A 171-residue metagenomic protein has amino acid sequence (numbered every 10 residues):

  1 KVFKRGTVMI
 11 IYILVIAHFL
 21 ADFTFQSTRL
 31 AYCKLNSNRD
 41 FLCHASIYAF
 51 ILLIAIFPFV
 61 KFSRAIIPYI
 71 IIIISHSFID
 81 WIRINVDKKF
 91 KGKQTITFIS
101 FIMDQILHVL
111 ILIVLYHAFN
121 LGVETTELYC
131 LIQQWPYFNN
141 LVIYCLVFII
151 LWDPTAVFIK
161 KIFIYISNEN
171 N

Functional and structural regions predicted by a protein language model:
K1-V8: Short, Lys/Arg-enriched N-terminal segments with co-localized hydrophobic residues within the first ~10-30 amino acids
V8-A17, I66-I74: Structural signature of hydrophobic alpha-helical transmembrane segments
F23-A45, W81-H117, Q134-N171: Interhelical loop and helix-boundary elements at the membrane-water interface of polytopic inner-membrane proteins
D40-V60: Generic amphipathic, hydrophobic interface segment in small proteins and small subunits
I51-F57, V109-T125: Hydrophobic alpha-helical transmembrane segments in multi-pass integral membrane proteins
A55-S77: Transmembrane helix-loop-helix
V123-W135: Membrane-interface helix termini and inter-helical loops of multi-pass transporters
